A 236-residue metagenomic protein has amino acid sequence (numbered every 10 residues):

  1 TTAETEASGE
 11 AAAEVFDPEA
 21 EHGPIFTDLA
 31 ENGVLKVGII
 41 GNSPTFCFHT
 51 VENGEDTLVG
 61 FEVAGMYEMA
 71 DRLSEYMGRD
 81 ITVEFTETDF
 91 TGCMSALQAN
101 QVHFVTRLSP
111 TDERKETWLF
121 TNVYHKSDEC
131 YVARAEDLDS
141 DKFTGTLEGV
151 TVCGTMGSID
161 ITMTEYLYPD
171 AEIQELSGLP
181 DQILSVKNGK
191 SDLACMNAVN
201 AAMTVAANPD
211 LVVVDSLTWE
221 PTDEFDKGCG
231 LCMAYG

Functional and structural regions predicted by a protein language model:
A7-G23, V63-L73, A135-L138, G149-T151 (+2 more regions): Extended ligand-binding regions for polar small-molecule ligands
A12-L108: Extracytoplasmic small-molecule ligand-binding "clamshell" domains of the periplasmic binding protein/Venus flytrap
L29, V37, M69, L97 (+5 more regions): Residue-level signal for nonpolar/aromatic packing positions in well-ordered secondary structure
L35-K36, H103-F104, D192-L193, V212 (+1 more regions): Short, Asp-centered acidic motifs that coordinate Mg2+ and/or phosphate in catalytic or ligand-binding sites
I39-P44, D56-L73, S109, K126-L184 (+1 more regions): Bilobed "Venus flytrap"/periplasmic-binding protein-like clamshell domains and structurally analogous long
G41, H125-A135, A198, A206-G236: Periplasmic-binding protein-like
D71-V105, T117-L119, L167, P180-M203 (+1 more regions): Short helices/loops that flank or line small-molecule/ion binding pockets
G78-T146, T218-D226: Acidic, polar ligand-binding/catalytic clefts
